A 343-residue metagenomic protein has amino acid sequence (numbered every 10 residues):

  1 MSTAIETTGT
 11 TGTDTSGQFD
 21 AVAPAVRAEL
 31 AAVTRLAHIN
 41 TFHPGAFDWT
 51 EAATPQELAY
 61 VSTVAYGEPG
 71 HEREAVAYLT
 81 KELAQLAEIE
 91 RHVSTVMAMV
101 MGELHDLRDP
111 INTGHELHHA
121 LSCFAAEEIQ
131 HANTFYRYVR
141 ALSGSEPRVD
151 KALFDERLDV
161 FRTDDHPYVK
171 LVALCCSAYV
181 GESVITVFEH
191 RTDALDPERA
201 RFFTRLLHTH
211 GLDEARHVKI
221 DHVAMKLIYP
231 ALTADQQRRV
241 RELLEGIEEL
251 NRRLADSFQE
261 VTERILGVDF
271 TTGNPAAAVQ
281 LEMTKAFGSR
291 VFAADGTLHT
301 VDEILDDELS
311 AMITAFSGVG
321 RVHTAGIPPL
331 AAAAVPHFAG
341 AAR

Functional and structural regions predicted by a protein language model:
M1-H119, A141-L158, D164-V172, L232-R343: Terminal targeting/low-complexity segments that flank the catalytic cores of oxidoreductases
L86-M97, L121-F135, V139, A178-E189 (+4 more regions): Alpha-helical transition-metal enzyme core signature, strongest for iron centers
T113, L117-A120, F124, F203-L206 (+1 more regions): Extended, well-ordered alpha-helical scaffold segments
R137-D193, P197-R201, R205-H208: Active-site cradle of extracellular carbohydrate-active enzymes
R191-L250: Aromatic-anchored, glycine/proline-accented short structural segments that stabilize local strand-turns or short
